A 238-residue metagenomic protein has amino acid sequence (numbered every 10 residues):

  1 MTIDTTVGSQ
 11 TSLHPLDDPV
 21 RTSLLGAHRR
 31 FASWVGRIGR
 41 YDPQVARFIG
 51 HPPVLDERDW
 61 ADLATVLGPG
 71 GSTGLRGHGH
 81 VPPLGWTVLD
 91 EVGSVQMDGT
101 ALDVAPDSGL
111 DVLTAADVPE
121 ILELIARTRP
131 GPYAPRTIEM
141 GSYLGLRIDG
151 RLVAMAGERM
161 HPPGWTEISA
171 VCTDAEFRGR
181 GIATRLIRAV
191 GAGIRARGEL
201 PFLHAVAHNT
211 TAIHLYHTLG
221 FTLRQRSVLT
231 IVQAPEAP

Functional and structural regions predicted by a protein language model:
M1-P82: N-terminal charged segments
T2-L16, T100-G131: Short amphipathic alpha-helix that is part of the acyltransferase structural core
I49-L55, V171-R178, V206: A short, internal acetyl-CoA/4′-phosphopantetheine-binding micro-motif in the GNAT/acyltransferase core
E57-D62, G179-R195, I213-T218: Conserved acetyl-CoA-binding loop-helix of GNAT-fold acetyltransferases
L75-H80, G193, F202-I213, L229-A237: Conserved beta-strand-loop-alpha-helix junction that forms the acyl-donor binding cleft
V81-W86, T184, A207-Q225, Q233: Conserved active-site alpha-helix within GNAT-family acetyltransferase domains
T87-G99, H204, T222-E236: Conserved catalytic-core motifs of GNAT/GCN5-like acyltransferases
P132-S142, L146-D174: A conserved beta-strand-loop-helix scaffold within acyl/acetyltransferase catalytic domains
